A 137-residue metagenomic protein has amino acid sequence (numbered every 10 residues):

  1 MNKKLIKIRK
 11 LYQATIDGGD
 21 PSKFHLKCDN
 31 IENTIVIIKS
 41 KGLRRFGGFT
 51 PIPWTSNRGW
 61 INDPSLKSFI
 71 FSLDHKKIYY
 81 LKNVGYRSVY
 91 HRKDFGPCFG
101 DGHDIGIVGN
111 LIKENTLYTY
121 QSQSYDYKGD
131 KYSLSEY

Functional and structural regions predicted by a protein language model:
M1-Y137: Phosphate-recognition beta-domain surfaces
